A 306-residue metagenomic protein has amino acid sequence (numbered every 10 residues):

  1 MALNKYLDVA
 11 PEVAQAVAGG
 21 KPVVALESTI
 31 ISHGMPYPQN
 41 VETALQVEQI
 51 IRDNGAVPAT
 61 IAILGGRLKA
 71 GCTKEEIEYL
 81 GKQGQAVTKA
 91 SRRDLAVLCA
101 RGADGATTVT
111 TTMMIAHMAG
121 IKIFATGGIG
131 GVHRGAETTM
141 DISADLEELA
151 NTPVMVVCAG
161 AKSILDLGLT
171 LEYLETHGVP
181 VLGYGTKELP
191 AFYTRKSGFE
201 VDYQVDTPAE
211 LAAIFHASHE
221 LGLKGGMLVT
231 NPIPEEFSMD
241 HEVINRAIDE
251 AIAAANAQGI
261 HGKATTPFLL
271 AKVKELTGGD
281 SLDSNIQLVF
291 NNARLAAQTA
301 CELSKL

Functional and structural regions predicted by a protein language model:
M1-D53, M118: N-terminal glycine-/serine-/threonine-rich phosphate-binding loop
Q15-A18, V23-V24, D53, I115-M118 (+6 more regions): Solvent-exposed alpha-helices and their adjacent loops that cap or buttress functional pockets in soluble metabolic
V24-L26, P58-I63, G105, I123-G128 (+5 more regions): General beta-strand structural signal in soluble alpha/beta enzymes
S28, H33-M35, V41-L98, E220-E236: Glycine-rich nucleotide/cofactor/substrate-binding loop typically near the N-terminus or early in the first domain
T73-P153: Divalent-metal (Mg2+/Mn2+/Ca2+)-assisted nucleotide/phosphate chemistry catalytic cores
T108-V109, E137-A150, V154-E175, A209-A213: Active-site glycine-rich loop that binds ribose-phosphate moieties when present
R195-E220: Anionic-ligand binding region
L223-N291: A C-terminal functional module that forms or caps the active site or interfaces directly with catalytic machinery
